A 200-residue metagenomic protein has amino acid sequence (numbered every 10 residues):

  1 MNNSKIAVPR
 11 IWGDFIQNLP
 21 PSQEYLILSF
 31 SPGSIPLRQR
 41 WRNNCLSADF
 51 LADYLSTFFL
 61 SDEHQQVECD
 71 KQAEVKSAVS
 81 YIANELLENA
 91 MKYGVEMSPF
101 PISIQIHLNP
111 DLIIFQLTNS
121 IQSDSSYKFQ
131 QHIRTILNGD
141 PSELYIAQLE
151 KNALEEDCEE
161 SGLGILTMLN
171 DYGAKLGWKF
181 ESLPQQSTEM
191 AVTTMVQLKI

Functional and structural regions predicted by a protein language model:
M1, E68-Q72, Q122: Short, structured coil/loop segments at alpha-helix boundaries
N2-P9, F15-L19, E24-R38, R42 (+2 more regions): Conserved beta-strand-loop-beta-strand hairpin that lines the nucleotide-binding pocket of ATP/GTP-utilizing enzymes
I27-V67, K71: Long, hydrophobic N-terminal alpha-helical segment
L51, V79-I82, S125, G164: Amphipathic alpha-helical interface surfaces
S56-N84, P99, N152-C158: Conserved short strand/loop->alpha-helix "switch" segment adjacent to the catalytic nucleotide/phosphoryl-transfer site
